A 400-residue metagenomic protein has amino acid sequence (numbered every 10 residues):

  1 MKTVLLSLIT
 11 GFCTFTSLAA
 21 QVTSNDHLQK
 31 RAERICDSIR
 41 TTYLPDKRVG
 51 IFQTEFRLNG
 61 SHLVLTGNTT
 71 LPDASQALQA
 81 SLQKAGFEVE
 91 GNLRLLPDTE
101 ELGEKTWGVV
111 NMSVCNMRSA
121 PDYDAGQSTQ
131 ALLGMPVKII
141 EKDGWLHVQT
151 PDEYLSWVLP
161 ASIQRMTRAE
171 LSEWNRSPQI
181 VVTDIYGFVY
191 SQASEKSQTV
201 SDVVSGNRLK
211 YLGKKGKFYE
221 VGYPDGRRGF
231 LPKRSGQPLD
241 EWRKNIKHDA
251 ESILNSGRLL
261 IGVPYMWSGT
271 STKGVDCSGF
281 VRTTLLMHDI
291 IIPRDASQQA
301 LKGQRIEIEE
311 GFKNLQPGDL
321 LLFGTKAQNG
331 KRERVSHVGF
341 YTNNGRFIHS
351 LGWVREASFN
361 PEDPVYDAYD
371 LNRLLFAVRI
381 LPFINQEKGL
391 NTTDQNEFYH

Functional and structural regions predicted by a protein language model:
L5-I9, C13, A19-Q130, M135 (+2 more regions): N-terminal targeting leaders
H62-V64, S75, S128-P160, S201-K233: SH3/SH3-like beta-barrel superfamily modules
L63-N68, D240-K244, P264-T272: Second-shell loop/turn segments in exported
A77-E100, T150-D184, S194, T199 (+5 more regions): Boundary regions of SH3-family modules and the immediately adjacent low-complexity/disordered segments in eukaryotic
V110-L133, V182-Y211, Y265: Beta-loop motif signature
R165-R168, G187, S194-S197, Q237-L239 (+1 more regions): Aromatic- and glycine-rich peptidoglycan recognition patches
G257, G269-H288, I292: Active-site nucleophilic cysteine motif
I292-E356, E362: ...with weaker cross-activation on analogous glycine-rich loops/strands in unrelated enzymes
